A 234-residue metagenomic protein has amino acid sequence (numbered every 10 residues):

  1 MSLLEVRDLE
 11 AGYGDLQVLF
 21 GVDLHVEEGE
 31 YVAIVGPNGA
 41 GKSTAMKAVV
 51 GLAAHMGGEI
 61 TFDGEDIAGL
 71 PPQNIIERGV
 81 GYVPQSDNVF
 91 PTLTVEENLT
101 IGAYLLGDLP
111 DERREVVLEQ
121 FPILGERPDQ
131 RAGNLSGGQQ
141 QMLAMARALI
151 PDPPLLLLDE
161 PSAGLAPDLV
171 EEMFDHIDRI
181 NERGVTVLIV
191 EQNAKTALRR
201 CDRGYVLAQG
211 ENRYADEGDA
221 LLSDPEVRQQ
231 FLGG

Functional and structural regions predicted by a protein language model:
G14, V95-E112, Q120-P122, G234: ABC-type ATPase nucleotide-binding domains, specifically the catalytic core motifs of the NBD
V35-P37: The feature captures the beta-strand-to-loop junction immediately N-terminal to the Walker
V50: Helix-to-loop junction immediately C-terminal to a conserved catalytic motif
G58-I67, R78, E112-R114, D216: Conserved ABC transporter NBD signature motif
A148-L149: ABC ATPase C-loop
D152: Conserved catalytic motifs of ABC-family nucleotide-binding domains
